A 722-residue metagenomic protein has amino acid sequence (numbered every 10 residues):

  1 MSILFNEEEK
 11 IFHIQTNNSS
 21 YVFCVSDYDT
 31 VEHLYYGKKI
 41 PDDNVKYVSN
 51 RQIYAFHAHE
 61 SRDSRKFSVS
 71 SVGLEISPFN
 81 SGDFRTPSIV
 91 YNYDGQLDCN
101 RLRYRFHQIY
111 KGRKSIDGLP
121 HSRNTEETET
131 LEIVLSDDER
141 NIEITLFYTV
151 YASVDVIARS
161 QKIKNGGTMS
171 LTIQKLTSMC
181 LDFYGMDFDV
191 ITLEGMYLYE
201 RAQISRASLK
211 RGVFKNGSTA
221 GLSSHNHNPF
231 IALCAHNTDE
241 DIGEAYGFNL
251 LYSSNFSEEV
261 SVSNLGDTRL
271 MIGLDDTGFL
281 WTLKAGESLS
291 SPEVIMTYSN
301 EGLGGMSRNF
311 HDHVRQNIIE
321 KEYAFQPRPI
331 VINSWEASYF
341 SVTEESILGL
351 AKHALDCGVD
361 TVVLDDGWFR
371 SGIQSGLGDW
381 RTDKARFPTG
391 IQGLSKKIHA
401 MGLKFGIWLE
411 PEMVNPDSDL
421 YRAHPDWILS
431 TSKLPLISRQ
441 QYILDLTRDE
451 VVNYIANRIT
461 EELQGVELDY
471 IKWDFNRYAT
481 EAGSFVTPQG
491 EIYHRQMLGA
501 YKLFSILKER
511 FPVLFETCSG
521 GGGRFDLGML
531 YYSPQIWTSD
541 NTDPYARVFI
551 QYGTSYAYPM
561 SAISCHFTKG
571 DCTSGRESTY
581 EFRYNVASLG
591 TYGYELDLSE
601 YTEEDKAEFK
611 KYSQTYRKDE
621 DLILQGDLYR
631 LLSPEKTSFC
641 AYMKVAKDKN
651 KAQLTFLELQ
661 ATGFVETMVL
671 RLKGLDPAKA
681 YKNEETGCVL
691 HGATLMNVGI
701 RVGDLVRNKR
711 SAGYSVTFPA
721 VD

Functional and structural regions predicted by a protein language model:
F5, K10-N17, V31-S261, T277 (+1 more regions): Polysaccharide-binding surfaces and accessory modules of carbohydrate-active proteins
N18, Q161, G286, I332 (+6 more regions): Conserved, mostly hydrophobic/aromatic
S71-G73, P78-G112, I242-N255, Y298-E322 (+5 more regions): Glycine-rich, aromatic-flanked loop segments that form ligand/cofactor-binding clefts across common enzyme folds
C99-F106, W281-N300, A712-P719: Short Pro-Gly-centered flexible turn/kink motifs
I231, E240, S633-P677: Carbohydrate-binding surface patches
Y323-T460, Q464-V466, Y470, Y478-E481: Aromatic-lined carbohydrate-binding/catalytic grooves of carbohydrate-active enzymes
P388-G390, R422-H424, I428-E581, T591 (+2 more regions): Active-site neighborhood of glycoside hydrolase catalytic domains
Q660-D722: C-terminal beta-sandwich/jelly-roll accessory domains of carbohydrate-active enzymes
